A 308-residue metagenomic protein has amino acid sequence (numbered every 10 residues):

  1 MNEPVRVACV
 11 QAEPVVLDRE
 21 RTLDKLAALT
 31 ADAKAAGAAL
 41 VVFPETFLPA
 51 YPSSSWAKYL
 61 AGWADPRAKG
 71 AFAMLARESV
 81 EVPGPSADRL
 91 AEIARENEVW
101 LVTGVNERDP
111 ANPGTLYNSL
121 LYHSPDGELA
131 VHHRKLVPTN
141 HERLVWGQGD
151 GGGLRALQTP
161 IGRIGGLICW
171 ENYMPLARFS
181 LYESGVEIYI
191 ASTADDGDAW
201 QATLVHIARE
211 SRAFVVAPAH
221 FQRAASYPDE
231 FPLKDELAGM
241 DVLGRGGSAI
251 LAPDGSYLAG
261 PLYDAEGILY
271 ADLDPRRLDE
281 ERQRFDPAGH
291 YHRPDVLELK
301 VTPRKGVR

Functional and structural regions predicted by a protein language model:
N2-C9: Extreme N-terminal starter segment of soluble prokaryotic enzymes
A8, L121-H123, A249, L269: Conserved hydrophobic/aromatic positions in well-ordered beta-strands
Q11-L29: N-terminal phosphate-binding loop and adjacent alpha-helix
R19, A31-P125, D195-G197, Q201-A213: Cys-nucleophile CN-hydrolase/nitrilase-fold catalytic domain and related Cys-dependent amidase chemistry that acts on
E81-V82, S86-D88, E92, E107-E187 (+3 more regions): Active-site catalytic loop in hydrolytic enzyme cores
A156, H220-R308: C-terminal beta-strand edge segments of enzyme domains
